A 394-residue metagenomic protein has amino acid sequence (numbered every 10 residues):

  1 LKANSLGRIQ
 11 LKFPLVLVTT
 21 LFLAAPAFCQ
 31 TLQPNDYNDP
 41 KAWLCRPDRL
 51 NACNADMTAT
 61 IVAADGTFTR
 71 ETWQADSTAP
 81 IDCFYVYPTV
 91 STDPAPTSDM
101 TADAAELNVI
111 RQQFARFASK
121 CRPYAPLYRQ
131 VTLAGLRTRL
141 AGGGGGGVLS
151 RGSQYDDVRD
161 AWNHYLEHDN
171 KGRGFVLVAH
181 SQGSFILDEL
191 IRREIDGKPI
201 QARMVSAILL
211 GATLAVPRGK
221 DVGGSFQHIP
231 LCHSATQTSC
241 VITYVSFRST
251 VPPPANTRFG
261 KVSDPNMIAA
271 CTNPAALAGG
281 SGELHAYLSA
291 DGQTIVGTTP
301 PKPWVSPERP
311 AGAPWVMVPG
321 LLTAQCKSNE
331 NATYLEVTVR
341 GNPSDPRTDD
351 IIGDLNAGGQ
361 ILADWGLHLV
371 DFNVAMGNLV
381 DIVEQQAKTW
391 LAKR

Functional and structural regions predicted by a protein language model:
L1-K12: N-terminal secretory signal peptides that target proteins for export/translocation
P14-P26: Bacterial N-terminal signal peptides
Q30-E71: N-terminal module-boundary/linker segments of secreted carbohydrate-active enzymes
K41, P47-R49, D76-A79, Y85-G174 (+1 more regions): Active-site catalytic motif of lipid deacylating hydrolases and related acyltransferases
I110, I186-I195: Short, well-ordered amphipathic alpha-helices
D156-K171, R192-A357, T389, K393: Surface cap/lid and interfacial helix-loop subdomains adjacent to catalytic sites that gate substrate access
V178-G183, L187: Gly/Ala-rich beta-loop-alpha elbow adjacent to hydrolase catalytic centers
